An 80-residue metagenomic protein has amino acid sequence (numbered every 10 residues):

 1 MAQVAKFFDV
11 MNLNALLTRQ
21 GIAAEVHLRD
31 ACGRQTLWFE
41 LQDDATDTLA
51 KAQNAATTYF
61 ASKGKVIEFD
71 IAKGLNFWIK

Functional and structural regions predicted by a protein language model:
M1, A23-T46, I71-N76: Short glycine-rich, basic-tinged beta-strand/loop micro-motifs
K6-G21, K51-T57: Short amphipathic alpha-helix segments
T18-V26, F60-K63: Short amphipathic beta-strand starts and helix->beta connectors
D43-K80: Detector for the mature cores of small, proteolytically processed and post-translationally modified peptide effectors
